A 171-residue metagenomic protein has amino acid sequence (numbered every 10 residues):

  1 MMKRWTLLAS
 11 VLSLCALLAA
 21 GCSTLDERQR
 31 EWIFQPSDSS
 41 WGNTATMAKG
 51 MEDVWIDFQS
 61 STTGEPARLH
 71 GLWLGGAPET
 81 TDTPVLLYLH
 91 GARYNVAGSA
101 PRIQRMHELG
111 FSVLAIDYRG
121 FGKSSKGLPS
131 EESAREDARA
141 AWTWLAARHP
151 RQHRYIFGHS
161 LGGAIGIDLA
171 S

Functional and structural regions predicted by a protein language model:
K3-G50: N-terminal membrane-anchoring alpha-helices
D38-T81: N-terminal cap/lid segment of alpha/beta-hydrolase-fold proteins
T63-W144: Membrane-embedded segments
P101, D168-L169: Active-site signature of alpha/beta-hydrolase-fold catalytic machinery across serine- and Asp/Cys-nucleophile hydrolases
M106, L169-A170: Aromatic pocket-lining residues of Rossmann-like dinucleotide-binding sites
P150-Q152: Active-site acidic short loop of glycosyltransferases
G158-G162, G166: Gly/Ala-rich beta-loop-alpha elbow adjacent to hydrolase catalytic centers
